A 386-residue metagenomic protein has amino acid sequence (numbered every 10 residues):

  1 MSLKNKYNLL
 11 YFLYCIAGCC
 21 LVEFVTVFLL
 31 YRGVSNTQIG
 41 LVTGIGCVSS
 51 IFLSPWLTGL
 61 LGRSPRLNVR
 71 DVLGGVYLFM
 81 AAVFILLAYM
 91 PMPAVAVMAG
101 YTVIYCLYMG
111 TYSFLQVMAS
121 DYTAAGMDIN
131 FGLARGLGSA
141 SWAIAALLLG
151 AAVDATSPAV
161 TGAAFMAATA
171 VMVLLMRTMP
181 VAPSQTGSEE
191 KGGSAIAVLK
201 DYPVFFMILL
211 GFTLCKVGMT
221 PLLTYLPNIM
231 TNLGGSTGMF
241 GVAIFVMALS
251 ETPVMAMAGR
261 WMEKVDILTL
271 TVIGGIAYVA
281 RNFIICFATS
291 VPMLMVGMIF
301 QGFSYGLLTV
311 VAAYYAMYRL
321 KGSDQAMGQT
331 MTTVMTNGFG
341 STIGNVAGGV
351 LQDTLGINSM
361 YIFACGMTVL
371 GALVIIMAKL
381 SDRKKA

Functional and structural regions predicted by a protein language model:
M1, M179-F212: Juxtamembrane intracellular "pre-TM" segments in multi-pass secondary transporters
M1-C47, V204-A243, T309: Helix-loop boundary and gating motifs at the non-cytosolic
F12, V83, A94-Y112, T213 (+1 more regions): Hydrophobic core of transmembrane alpha-helices in multi-pass small-molecule transporters, especially MFS/SLC-type
L29-L30, L60-G62, G136, A152-T156 (+3 more regions): Interfacial helix-cap and linker-helix signal at transmembrane-aqueous boundaries of multi-pass secondary transporters
F52-L67, V153-D154, P253-D266, Q352: Helix-to-loop junctions at the C-terminal end of transmembrane segments in multipass secondary transporters
D71-I85, T269-I284, C365: Structural signature of the two symmetry-related core transmembrane helices
T102-L137: Cytoplasmic helix-loop-helix junction between adjacent transmembrane helices in 12-TM secondary transporters
A151-A167, G349-T368: A membrane-interface helix-boundary motif in multi-pass transporters
